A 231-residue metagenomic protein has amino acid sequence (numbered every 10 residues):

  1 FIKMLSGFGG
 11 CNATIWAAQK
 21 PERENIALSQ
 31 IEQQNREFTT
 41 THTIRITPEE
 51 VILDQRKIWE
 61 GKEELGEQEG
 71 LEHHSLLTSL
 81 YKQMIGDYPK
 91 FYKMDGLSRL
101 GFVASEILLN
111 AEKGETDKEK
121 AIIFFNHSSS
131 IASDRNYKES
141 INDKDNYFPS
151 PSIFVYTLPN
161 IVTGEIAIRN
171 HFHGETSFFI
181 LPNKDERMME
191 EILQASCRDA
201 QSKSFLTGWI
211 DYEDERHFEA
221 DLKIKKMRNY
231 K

Functional and structural regions predicted by a protein language model:
F1-K231: Conserved "HGTGT" condensation-loop signature of ketosynthase/thiolase-family condensing enzymes that catalyze
